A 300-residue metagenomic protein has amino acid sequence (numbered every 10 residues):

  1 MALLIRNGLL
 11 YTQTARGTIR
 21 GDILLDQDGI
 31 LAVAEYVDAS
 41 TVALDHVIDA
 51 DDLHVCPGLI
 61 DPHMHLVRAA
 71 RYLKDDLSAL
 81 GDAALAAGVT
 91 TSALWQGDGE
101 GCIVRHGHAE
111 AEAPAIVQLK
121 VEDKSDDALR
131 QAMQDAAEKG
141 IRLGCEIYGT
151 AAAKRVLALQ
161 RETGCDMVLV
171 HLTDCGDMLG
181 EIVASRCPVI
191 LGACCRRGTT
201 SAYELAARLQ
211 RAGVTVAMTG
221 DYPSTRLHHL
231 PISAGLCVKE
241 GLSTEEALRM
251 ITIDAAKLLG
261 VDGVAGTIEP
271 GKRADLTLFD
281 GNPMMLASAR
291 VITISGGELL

Functional and structural regions predicted by a protein language model:
M1-V42: N-terminal metal-binding scaffold of metallo-dependent hydrolase/deaminase domains
G8, I23, D28, D52 (+12 more regions): Divalent metal-coordination and catalytic microenvironments
D38-V55: Active-site metal-binding motif and surrounding structural segment of the metallo-beta-lactamase
A50-G101: Metal-associated gating/positioning segment near the N- to mid-region
A79-E110, P114-E122, G140-R142, P188: Divalent metal-dependent hydrolysis catalytic cores, especially in the metallo-beta-lactamase
L119-A202, A217, K257-L259, D280: Active-site core of metal-dependent hydrolases
R142, E162, G192-C195, T200-G281: His/Asp/Glu-enriched, well-ordered alpha-helical/loop segment that forms or immediately abuts the divalent-metal
E269-L300: C-terminal cap of metal-dependent C-N hydrolases
